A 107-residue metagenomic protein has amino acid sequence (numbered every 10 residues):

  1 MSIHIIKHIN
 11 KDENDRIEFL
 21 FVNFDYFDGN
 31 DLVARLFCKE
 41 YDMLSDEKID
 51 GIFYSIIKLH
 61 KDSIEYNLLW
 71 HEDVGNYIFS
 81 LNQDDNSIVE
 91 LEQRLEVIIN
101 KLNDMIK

Functional and structural regions predicted by a protein language model:
M1-D50: Negatively charged, low-complexity tracts enriched in Asp/Glu with abundant Ser/Thr
M1-I3, D104-K107: Classical N-terminal secretory signal peptides
E13, F53, D85-S87: Low-complexity, compositionally biased segments
D15-F24, I57-L59, Y77-S80: Generic recognition of long tandem-repeat/solenoid scaffolds
C38-D42, E96-I106: A common structural junction motif
E40-N67: Amphipathic, interaction-prone secondary-structure segments
K61-I98, L102: Short, compact, well-ordered microdomains
